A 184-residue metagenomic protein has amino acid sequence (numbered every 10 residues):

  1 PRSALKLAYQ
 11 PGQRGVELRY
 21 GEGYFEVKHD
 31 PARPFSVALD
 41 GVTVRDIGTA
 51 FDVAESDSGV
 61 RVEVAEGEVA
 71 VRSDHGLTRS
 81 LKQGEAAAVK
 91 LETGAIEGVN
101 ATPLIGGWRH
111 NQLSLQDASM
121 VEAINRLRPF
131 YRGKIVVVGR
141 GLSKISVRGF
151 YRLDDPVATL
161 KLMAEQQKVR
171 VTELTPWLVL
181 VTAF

Functional and structural regions predicted by a protein language model:
P1-F184: A residue-level detector for the "anchor" residue at the start of short, highly conserved motifs
